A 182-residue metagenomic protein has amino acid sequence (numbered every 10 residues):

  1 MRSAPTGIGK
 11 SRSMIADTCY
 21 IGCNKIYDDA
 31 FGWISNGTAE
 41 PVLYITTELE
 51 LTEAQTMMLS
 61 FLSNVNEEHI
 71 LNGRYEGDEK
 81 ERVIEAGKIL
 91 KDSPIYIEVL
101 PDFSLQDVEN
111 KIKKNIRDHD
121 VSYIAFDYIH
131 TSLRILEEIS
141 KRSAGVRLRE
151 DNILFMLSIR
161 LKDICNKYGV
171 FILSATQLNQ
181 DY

Functional and structural regions predicted by a protein language model:
S3: Residues at the beta-strand->loop junction immediately N-terminal to the Walker
T6: The conserved Walker
G9-K10: Conserved glycine(s) of the Walker
S13-D17, A54: Hydrophobic positions on the alpha1 helix immediately C-terminal to the Walker A/P-loop
C23-N24, R147-L178: Substrate-engagement module of ASCE P-loop NTPases
N24-D120: Cytosolic-facing regulatory segments adjacent to core modules
E48-T52, P101-S104, H130-S132, I172 (+1 more regions): Conserved nucleotide-binding/hydrolysis micro-motifs of P-loop NTPases
